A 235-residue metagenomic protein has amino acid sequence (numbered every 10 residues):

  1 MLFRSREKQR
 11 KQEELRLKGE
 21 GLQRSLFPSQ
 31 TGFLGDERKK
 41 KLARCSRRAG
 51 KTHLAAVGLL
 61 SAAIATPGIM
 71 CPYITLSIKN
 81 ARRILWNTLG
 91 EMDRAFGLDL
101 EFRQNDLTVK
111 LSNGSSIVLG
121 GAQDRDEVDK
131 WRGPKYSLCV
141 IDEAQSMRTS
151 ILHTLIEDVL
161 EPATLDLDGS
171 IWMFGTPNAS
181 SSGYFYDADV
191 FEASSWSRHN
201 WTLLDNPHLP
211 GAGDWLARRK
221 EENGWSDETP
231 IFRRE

Functional and structural regions predicted by a protein language model:
M1-E235: Phosphate/NTP-binding elements of NTP-utilizing enzymes
